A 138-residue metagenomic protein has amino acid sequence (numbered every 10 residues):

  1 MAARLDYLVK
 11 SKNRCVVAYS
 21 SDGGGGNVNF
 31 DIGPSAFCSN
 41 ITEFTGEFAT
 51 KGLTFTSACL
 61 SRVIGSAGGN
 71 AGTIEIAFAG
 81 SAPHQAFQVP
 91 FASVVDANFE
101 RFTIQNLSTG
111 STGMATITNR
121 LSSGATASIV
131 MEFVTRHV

Functional and structural regions predicted by a protein language model:
M1-K12, D22, N119-V138: C-terminal interaction-tip segments
M1-K51: Solvent-exposed, flexible loop/coil segments flanking beta-strands in beta-rich domains
V17, L60-V63, I74-I76, A115-I117 (+1 more regions): Hydrophobic beta-strand residues in large extracellular and virion-surface proteins
D22-D31, A71-T73, H84, L121-V130: Short, surface-exposed beta-strand/loop "edge" segments at domain boundaries and coil↔beta transitions
A36-E75: Beta-rich globular "head" domains
G69-V89: Short, surface-exposed beta-strand/strand-loop-strand elements in extracellular ectodomains
A82-I104: An anionic, turn-rich surface loop/hairpin at beta-sheet edges that serves as a generic interaction/coordination patch
F102-A125: Noncatalytic modules at the cell exterior or secretory-pathway interfaces, chiefly beta-strand-rich lectin/adhesion
